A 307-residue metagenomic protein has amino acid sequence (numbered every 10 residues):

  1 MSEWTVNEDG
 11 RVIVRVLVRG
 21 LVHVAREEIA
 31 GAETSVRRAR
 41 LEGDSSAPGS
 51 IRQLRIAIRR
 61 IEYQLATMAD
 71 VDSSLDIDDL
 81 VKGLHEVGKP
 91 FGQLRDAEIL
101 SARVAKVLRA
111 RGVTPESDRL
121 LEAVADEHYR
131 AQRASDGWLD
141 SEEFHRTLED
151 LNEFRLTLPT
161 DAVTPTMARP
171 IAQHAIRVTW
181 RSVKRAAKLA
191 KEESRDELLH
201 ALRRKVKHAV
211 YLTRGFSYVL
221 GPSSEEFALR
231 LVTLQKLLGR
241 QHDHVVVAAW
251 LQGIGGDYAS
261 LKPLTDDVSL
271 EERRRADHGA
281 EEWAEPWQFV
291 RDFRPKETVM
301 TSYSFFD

Functional and structural regions predicted by a protein language model:
M1-D307: Cationic, histidine-enriched alpha-helical/coil surfaces that engage anionic ligands
